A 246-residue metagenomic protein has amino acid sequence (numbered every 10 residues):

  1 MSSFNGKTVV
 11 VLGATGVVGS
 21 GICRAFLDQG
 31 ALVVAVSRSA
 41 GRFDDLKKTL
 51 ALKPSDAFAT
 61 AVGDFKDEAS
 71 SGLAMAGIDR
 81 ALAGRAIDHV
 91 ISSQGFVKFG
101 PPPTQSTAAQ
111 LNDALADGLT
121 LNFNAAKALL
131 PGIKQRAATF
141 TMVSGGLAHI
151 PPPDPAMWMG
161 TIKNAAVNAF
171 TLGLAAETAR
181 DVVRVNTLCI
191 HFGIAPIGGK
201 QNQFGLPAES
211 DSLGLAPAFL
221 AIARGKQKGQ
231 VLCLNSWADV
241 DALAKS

Functional and structural regions predicted by a protein language model:
K7, G84-D88, I133-G145, R180-V183 (+1 more regions): Active-site loop of short-chain dehydrogenase/reductase
L12, R85-K98, M142, N186: Rossmann-fold scaffold of SDR-type NAD(P)-dependent oxidoreductases
T15, G19-R24: N-terminal Rossmann NAD(P)H-binding glycine-rich loop of SDR-like oxidoreductase domains
A31-D45: Conserved glycine-rich Rossmann-like NAD(P)H-binding loop of the short-chain dehydrogenase/reductase
L50-A69: Rossmann-fold cofactor-recognition segment
K66-R85: Conserved Rossmann-fold cofactor-binding substructure of NAD(P)-dependent oxidoreductases
G95-F96, T104, A108-A125, K134-A179 (+1 more regions): Catalytic loop of short-chain dehydrogenase/reductase
R180-V183, T187-S246: C-terminal helical subdomain
